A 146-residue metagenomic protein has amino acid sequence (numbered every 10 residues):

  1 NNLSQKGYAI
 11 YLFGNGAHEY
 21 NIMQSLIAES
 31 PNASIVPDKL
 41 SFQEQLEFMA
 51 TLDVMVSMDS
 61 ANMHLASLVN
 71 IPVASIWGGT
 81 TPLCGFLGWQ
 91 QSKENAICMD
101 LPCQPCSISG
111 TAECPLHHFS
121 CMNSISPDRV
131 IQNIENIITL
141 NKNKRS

Functional and structural regions predicted by a protein language model:
N1-G79: Donor-binding and catalytic core of enzymes assembling or modifying cell-surface/extracellular glycoconjugates
Q5, R145-S146: N-terminal low-hydrophobic presequence detector
E29, I35, S67-R145: Nucleotide-sugar donor-binding patch of glycosyltransferase catalytic domains
